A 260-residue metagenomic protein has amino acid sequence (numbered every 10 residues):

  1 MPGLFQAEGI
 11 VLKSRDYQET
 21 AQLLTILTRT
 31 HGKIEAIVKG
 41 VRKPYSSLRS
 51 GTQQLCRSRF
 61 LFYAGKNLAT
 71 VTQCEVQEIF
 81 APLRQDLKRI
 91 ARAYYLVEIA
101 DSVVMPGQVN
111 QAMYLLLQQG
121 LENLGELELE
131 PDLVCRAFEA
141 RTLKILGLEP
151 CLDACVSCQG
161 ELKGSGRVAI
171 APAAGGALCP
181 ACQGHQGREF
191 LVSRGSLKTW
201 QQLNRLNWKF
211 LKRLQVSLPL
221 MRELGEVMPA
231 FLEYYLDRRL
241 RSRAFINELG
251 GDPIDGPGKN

Functional and structural regions predicted by a protein language model:
M1-N260: Non-catalytic alpha-helical scaffolds and adjoining flexible linkers that form interface surfaces for assembly
